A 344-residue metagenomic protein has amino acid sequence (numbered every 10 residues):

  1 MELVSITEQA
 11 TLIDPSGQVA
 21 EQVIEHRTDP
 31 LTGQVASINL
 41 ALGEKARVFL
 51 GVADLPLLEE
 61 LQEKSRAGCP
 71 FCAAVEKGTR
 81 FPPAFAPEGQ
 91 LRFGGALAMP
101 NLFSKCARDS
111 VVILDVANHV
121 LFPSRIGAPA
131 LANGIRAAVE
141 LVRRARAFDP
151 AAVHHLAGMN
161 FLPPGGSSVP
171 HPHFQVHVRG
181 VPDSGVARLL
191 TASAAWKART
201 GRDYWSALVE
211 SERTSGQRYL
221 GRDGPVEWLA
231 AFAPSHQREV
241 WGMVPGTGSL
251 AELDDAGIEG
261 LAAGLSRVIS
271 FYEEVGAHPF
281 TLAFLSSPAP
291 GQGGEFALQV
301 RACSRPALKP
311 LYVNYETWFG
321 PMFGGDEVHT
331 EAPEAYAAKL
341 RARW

Functional and structural regions predicted by a protein language model:
M1-W344: HIT superfamily nucleotide-processing domains
